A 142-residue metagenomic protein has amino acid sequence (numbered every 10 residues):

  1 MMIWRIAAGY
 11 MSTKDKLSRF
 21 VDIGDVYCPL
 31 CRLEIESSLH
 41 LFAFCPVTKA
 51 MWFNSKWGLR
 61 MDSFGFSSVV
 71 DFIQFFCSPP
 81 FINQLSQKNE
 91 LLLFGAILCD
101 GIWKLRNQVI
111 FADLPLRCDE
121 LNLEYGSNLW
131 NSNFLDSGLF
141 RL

Functional and structural regions predicted by a protein language model:
M1-I35, G101: Helix/loop segments that flank and initiate small ligand/metal-binding modules
V26-I35, I73-K88, D113: Short, conserved non-catalytic motifs in the polymerase core
C31, I35, I102, R106-L114 (+1 more regions): Residues that mediate protein self-association or partner binding, especially in amphipathic alpha-helical
R32, P46-K49: Cys/His-coordinated zinc-binding microdomains
E36, A50-F53: Short functional micro-motifs and their immediate structural scaffolds
P79, L116-L142: RNase H-like, metal-dependent ribonuclease domains
S86-I102, Q108-A112: Short flanking/linker segments adjacent to small metal-binding domains or redox-active Cys/His motifs
